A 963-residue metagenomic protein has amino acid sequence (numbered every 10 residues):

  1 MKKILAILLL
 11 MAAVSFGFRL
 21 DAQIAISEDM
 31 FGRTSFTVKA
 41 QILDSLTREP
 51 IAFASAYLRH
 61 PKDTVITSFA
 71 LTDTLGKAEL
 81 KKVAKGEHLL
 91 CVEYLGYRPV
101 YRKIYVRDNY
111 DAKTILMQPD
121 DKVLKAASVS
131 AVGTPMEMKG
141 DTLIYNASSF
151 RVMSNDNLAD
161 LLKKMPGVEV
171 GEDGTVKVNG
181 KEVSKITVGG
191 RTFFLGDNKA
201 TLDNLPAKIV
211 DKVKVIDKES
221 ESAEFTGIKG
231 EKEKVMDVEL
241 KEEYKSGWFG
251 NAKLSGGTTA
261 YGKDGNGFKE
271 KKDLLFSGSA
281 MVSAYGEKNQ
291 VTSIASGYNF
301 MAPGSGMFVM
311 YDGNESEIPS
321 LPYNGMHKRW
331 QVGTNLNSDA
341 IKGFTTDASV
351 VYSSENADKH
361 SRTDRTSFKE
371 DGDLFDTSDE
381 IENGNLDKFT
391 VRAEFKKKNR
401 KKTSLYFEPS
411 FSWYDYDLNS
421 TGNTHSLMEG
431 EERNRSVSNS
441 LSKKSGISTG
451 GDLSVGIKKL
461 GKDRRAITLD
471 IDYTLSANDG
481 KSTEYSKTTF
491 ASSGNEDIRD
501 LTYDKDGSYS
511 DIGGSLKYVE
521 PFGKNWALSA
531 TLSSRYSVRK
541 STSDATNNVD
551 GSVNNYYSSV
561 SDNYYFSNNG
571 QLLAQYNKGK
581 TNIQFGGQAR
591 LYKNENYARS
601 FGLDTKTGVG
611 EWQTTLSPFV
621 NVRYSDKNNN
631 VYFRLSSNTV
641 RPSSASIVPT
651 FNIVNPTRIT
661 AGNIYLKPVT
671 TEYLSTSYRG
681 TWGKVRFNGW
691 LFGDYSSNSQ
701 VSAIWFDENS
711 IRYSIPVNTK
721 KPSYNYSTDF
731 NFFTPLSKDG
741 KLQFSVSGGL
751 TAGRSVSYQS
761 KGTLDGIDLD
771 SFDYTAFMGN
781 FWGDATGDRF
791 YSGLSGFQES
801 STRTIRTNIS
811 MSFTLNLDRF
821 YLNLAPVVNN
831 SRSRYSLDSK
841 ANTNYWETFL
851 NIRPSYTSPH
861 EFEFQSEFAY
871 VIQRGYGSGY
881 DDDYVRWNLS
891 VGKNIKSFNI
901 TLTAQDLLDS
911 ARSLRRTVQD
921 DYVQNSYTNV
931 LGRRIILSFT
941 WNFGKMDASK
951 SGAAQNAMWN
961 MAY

Functional and structural regions predicted by a protein language model:
A22-S35, L75-K77, R98, Y105 (+16 more regions): Membrane-proximal, glycine/serine-rich, low-complexity loop/turn segments characteristic of large bacterial
V38, L46-P61, M136-M138: Short, ordered, surface-exposed loop/turn motifs in non-cytosolic proteins
P61-K77: Short, acidic Ser/Thr/Gly-rich low-complexity loop/linker segments typical of extracellular and cell-surface proteins
K62-V65, E87-K103: A short, solvent-exposed loop/turn motif at the edges and junctions of modular extracellular/periplasmic domains
T226-G227, K263-G267, A295, G304-D312 (+16 more regions): Outer-membrane beta-barrel translocator domains and adjoining extracellular loop/strand segments of Gram-negative
D379, D511-G513, N555-S561, A661-N663 (+2 more regions): Outer membrane beta-barrel strand-and-loop segments of large Gram-negative receptors, especially TonB-dependent
A527-S625: Signature of Gram-negative outer-membrane beta-barrel scaffolds
G783, L822-G892: C-terminal beta-barrel architecture of Gram-negative outer-membrane proteins
